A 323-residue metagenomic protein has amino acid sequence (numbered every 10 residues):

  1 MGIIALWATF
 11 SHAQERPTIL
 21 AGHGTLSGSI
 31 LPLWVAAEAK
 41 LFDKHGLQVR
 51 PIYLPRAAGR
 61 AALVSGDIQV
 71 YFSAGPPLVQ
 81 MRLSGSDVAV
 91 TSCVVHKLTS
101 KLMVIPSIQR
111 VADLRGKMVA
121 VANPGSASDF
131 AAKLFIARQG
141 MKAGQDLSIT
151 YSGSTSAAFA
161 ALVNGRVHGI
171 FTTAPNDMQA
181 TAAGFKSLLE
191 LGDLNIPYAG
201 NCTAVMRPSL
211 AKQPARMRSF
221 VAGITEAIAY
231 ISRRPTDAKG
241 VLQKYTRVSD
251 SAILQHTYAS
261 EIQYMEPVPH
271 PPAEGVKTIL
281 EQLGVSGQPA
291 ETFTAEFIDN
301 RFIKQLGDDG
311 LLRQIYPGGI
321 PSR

Functional and structural regions predicted by a protein language model:
M1-A8: Bacterial N-terminal signal peptides
T9-A13: Sec/Tat signal peptide C-region and signal peptidase I cleavage site
Q14-S154, A158-N164, H168-A174, S187-P197: Short, glycine-/small- and polar/acidic-enriched structural segments that line small-molecule recognition paths
P76-P77, S156-T246: Pocket-lining segment of extracytoplasmic ligand-binding domains
G125-A143, G223-L254, T294, I298-L306 (+1 more regions): Ligand-binding clefts/hinges and TM-proximal coupling segments of bilobed small-molecule sensing domains
K212-A290: Secondary-structure end/capping motifs
G284-R323: Conserved C-terminal helix/tail region of periplasmic/extracytoplasmic solute-binding proteins
